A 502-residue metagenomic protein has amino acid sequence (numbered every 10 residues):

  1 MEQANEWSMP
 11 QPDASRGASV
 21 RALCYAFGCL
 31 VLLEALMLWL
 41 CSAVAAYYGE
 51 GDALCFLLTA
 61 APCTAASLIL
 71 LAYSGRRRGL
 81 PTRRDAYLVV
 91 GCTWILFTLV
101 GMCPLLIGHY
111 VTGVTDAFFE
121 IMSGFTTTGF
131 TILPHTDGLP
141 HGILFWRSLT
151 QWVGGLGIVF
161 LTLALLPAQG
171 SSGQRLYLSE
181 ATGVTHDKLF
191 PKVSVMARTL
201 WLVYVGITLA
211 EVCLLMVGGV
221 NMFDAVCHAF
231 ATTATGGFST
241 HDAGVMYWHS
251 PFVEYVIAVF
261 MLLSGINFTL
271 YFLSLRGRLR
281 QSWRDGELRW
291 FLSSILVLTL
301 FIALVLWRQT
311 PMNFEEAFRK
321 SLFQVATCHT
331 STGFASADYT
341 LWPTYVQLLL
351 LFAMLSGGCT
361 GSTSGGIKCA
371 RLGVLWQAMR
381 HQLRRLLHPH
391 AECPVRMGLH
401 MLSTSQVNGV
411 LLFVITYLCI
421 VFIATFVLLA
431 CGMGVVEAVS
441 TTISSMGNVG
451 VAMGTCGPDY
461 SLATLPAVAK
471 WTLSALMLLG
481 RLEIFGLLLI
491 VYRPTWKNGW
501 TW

Functional and structural regions predicted by a protein language model:
M1-W502: Membrane-proximal intracellular helices of multi-pass ion channels
